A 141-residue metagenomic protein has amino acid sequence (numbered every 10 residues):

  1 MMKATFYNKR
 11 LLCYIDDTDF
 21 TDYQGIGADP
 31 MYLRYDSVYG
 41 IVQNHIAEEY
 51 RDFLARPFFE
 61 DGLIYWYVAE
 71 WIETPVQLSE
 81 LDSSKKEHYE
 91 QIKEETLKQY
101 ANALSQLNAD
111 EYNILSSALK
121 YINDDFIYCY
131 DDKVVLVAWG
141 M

Functional and structural regions predicted by a protein language model:
M1-M141: Cytosolic/nucleoplasmic/matrix-facing N-terminal domains/tails of membrane-anchored or organelle-targeted proteins
